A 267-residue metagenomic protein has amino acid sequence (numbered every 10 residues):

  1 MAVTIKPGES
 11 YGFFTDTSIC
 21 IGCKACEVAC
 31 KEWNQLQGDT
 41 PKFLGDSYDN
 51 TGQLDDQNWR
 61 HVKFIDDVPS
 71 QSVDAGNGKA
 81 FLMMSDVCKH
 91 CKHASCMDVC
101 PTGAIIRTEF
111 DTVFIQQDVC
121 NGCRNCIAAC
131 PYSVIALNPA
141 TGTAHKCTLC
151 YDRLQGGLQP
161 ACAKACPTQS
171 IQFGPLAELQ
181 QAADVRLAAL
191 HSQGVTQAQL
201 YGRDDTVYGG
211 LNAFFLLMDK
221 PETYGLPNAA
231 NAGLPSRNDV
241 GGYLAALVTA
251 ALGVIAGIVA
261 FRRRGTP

Functional and structural regions predicted by a protein language model:
M1-P267: Non-ligating segments of multi-cofactor redox enzymes
